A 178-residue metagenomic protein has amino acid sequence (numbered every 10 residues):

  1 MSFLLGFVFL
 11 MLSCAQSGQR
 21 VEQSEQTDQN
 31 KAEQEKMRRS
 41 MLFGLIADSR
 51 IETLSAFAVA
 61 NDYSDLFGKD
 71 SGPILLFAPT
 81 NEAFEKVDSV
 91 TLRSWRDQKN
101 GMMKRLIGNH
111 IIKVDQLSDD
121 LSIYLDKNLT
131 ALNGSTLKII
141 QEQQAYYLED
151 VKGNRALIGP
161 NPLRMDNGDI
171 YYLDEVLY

Functional and structural regions predicted by a protein language model:
M1-L12: Sec-dependent bacterial lipoprotein signal peptides
C14-Y178: Mature, structured domains of secreted/extracytosolic soluble proteins
